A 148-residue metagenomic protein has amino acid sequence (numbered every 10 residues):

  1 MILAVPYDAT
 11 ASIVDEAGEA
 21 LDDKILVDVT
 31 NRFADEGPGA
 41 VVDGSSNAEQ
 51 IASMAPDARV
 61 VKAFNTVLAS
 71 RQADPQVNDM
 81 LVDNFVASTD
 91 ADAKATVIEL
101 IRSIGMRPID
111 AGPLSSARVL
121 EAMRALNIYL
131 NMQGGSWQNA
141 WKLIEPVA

Functional and structural regions predicted by a protein language model:
M1-I25, N31-D35: Rossmann-like NAD(P)-binding element
I2, D43-S46, V77-M80, N127-Y129: Short, hinge-like loop/turn segments at secondary-structure boundaries
A4-V5, V29, A63, A87: Short, well-ordered coil/turn residues at beta-beta hairpins and beta-strand->alpha-helix junctions within
P6-A9, T66-V67, D90-D92: Short beta->alpha connector loops
E19, S53, E99-R102: Solvent-exposed polar/charged
D22-I25, V29-V77: Rossmann-fold NAD(P)-binding glycine/threonine-rich loop
D83-A148: Active-site-lining helix/loop region of Rossmann-like oxidoreductase modules
